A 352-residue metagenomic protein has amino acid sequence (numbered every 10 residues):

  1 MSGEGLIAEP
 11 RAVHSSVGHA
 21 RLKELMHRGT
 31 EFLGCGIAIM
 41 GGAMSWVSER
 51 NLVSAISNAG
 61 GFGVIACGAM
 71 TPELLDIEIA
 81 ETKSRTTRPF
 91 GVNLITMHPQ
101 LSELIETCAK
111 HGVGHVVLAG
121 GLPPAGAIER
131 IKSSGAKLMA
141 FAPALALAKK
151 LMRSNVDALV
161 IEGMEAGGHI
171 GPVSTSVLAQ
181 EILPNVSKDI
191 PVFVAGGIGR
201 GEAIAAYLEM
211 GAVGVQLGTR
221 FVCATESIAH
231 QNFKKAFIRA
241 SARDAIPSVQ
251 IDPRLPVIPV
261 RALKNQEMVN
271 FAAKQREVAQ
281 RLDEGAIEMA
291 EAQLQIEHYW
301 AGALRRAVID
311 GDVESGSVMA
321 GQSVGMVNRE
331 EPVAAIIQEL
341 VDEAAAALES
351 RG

Functional and structural regions predicted by a protein language model:
G5-R11, S15-P191: Active-site entrance/lid segments in N-terminal catalytic domains of soluble metabolic enzymes
V47, I198-G199: Residue-level detector of alpha-helix initiation sites
P172-F193, G199-G352: Conserved active-site-proximal phosphate/metal-binding subdomains
